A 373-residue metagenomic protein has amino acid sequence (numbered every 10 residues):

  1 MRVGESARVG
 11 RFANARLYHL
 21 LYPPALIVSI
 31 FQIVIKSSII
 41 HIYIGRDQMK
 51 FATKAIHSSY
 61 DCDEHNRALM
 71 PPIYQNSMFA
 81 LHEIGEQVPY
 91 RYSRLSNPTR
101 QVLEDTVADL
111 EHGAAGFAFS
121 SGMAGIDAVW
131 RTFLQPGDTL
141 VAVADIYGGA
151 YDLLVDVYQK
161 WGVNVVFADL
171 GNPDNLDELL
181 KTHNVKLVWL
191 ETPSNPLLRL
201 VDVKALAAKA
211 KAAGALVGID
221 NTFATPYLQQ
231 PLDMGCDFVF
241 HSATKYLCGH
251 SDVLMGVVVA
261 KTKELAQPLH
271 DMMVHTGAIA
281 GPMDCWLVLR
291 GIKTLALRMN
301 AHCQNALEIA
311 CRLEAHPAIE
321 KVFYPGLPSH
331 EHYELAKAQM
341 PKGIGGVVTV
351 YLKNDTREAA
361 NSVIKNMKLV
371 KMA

Functional and structural regions predicted by a protein language model:
M1-E5, V9-L17: N-terminal amphipathic/hydrophobic targeting modules at extreme N-termini, encompassing cleavable Sec/SRP-type signal
Y22, S29-I30, V34-G45: Short, positively charged and aromatic/hydrophobic N-terminal segments
I39, Y43-Y90, N97: N-terminal glycine-rich, Lys/His-bearing helix-loop that initiates the first secondary-structure elements of many
A55-C62, H241-S242, M272-V274, A306-I309 (+1 more regions): Glycine-rich, charged/polar anion/phosphate-binding loops that engage phosphate groups from diverse ligands
Y60-C62, Q75-A80, F223, K245 (+5 more regions): Glycine-rich beta-alpha junction loops
M78-D127, G149-D156: Conserved N-terminal alpha-helix of the aminotransferase class I/II PLP-enzyme fold
F117-A318, F323: Conserved PLP-enzyme active-site core in the AAT-like
I319-A373: Conserved C-terminal alpha-helix-loop-beta "cap" of PLP-dependent enzymes that closes/shapes the active-site mouth
